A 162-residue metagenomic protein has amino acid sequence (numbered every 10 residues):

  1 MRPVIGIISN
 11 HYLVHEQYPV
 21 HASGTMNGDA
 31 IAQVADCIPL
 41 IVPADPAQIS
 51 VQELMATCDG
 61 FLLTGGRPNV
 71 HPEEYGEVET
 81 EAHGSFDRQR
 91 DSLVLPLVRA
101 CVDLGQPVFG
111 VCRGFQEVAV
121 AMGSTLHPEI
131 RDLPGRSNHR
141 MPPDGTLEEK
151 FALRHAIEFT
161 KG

Functional and structural regions predicted by a protein language model:
M1-F109, V120-H127, R131-G162: N-terminal beta1-alpha1 cap of cysteine-dependent amidohydrolase-like domains
G110, F115: Glycine-rich beta-to-alpha active-site loop
